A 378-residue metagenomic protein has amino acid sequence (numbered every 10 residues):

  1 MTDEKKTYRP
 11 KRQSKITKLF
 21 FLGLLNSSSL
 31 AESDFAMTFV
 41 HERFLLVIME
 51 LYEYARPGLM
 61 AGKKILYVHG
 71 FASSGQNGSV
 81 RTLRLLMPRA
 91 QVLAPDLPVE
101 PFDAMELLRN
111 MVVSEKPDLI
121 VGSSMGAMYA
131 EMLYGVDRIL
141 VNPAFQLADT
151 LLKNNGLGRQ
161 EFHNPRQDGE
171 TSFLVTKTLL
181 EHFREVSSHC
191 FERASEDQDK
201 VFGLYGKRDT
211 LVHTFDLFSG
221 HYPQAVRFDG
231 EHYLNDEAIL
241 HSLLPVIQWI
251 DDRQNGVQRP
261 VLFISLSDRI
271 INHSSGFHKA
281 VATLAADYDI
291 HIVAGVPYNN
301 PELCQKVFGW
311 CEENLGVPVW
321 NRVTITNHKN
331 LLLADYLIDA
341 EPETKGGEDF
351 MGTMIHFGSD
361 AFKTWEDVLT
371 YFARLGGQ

Functional and structural regions predicted by a protein language model:
E4, A36, V40-E42: Short hydrophobic alpha-helical segments enriched in small aliphatic residues
L24, T38, L45-I48: Short, positively charged and aromatic/hydrophobic N-terminal segments
L59-S114: Active-site catalytic motif of lipid deacylating hydrolases and related acyltransferases
V121-A130: Gly/Ala-rich beta-loop-alpha elbow adjacent to hydrolase catalytic centers
D137-I139, P143-I250: The alpha/beta-hydrolase serine catalytic core
V257-H273: Asp-based phosphoryl-transfer active-site loop
I270-I290: Short, acidic loop-to-helix structural element flanking the phosphoryl-transfer center in phosphate-processing enzymes
P301-Q378: C-terminal cap/substrate-recognition subdomain and adjoining C-terminal extension of metal-dependent phosphatase-like
